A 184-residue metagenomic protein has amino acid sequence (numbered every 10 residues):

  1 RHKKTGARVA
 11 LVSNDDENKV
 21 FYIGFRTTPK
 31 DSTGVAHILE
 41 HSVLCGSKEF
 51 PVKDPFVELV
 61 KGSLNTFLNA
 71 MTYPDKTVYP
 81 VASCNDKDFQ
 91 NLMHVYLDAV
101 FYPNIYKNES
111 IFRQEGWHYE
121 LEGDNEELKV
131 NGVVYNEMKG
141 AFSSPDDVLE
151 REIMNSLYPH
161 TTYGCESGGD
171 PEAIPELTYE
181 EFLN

Functional and structural regions predicted by a protein language model:
R1, N136-N184: Histidine-acidic residue clusters that define the catalytic metal-binding segment of zinc metallopeptidase domains
R1-D16: N- or domain-start disorder-to-order transition segments that initiate the globular core
G6-V9, V20, E150-E152, P171: Short glycine-rich loop/turn motifs
A7-R8, L64-N65, E181: Short structured motifs
S13-D98, Y102-P103, E109-S110, S143-D147 (+2 more regions): M16/MPP (pitrilysin/insulinase) zinc-metallopeptidase core fold and M16-derived inactive scaffolds
K30, L64-N69, P74, W117-G123 (+3 more regions): Cation-handling catalytic/transport regions enriched in His/Asp/Glu
V78-A82, E115-G123, M138, D170-P171: Conserved short loop/turn motifs at secondary-structure junctions
P103-N136: Acidic/histidine-enriched alpha-helical segments
